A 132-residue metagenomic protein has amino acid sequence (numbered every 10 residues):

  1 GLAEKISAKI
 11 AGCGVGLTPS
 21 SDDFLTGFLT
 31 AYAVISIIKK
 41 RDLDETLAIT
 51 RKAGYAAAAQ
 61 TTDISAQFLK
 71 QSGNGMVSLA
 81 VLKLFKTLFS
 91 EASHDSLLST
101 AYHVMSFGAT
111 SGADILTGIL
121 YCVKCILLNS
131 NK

Functional and structural regions predicted by a protein language model:
G1-K132: Non-transmembrane, aqueous-exposed alpha-helical and coiled segments at domain scale
